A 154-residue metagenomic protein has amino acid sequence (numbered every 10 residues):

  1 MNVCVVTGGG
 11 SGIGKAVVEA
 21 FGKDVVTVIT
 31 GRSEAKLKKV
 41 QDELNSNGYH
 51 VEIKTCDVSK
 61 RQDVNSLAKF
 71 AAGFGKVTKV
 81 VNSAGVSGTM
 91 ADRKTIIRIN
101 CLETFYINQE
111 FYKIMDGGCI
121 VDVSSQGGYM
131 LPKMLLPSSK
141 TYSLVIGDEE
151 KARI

Functional and structural regions predicted by a protein language model:
G8-S11: Conserved glycine-rich cofactor-binding loop
D24-K39: Conserved glycine-rich Rossmann-like NAD(P)H-binding loop of the short-chain dehydrogenase/reductase
S46-Q62: Rossmann-fold cofactor-recognition segment
S59-G73: Conserved Rossmann-fold cofactor-binding substructure of NAD(P)-dependent oxidoreductases
S66-K69, A91-R98: Active-site Tyr-X3-Lys motif and surrounding loop/helix of classical short-chain dehydrogenase/reductase
L67, V81, I107-F111, M115: Hydrophobic positions on the long internal alpha-helix of Rossmann-like NAD(P)-dependent oxidoreductase domains
G88-M90, C119-I154: Catalytic loop of short-chain dehydrogenase/reductase
